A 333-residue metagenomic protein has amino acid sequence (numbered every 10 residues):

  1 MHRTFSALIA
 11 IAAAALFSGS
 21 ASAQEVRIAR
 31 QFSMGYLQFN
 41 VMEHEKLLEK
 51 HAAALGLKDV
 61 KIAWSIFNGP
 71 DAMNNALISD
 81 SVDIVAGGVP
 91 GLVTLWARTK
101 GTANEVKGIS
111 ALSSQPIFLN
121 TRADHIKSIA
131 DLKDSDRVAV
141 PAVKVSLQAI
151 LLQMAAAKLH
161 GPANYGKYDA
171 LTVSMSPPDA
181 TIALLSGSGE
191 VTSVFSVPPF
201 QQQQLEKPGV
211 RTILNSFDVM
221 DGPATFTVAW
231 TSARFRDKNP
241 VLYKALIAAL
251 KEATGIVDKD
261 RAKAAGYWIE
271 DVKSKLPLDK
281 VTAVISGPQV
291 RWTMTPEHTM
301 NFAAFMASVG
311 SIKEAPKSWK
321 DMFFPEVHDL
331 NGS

Functional and structural regions predicted by a protein language model:
M1-I9: Bacterial N-terminal signal peptides that target proteins for export
A10-I11, A21: Cleavable N-terminal signal peptides
F17-A23: Sec/Tat signal peptide C-region and signal peptidase I cleavage site
E25-Y165, A170-S174, S188, T192-P198 (+1 more regions): Short, glycine-/small- and polar/acidic-enriched structural segments that line small-molecule recognition paths
L37, S113-L119, V210-R211, T225-A229 (+2 more regions): Small-molecule pocket liners
G161, K167-D169, P178-E270: Pocket-lining segment of extracytoplasmic ligand-binding domains
R236-K313: Secondary-structure end/capping motifs
M306-S333: Conserved C-terminal helix/tail region of periplasmic/extracytoplasmic solute-binding proteins
